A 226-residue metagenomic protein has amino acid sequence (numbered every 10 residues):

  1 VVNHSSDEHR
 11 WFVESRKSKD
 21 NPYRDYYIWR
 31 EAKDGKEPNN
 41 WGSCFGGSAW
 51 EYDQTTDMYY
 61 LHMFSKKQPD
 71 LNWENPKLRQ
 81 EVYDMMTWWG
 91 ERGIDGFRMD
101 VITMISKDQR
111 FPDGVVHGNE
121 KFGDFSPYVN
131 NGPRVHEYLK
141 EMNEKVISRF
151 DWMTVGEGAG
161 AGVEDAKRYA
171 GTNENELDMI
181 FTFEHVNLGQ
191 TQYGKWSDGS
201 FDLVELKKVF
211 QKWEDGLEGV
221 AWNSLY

Functional and structural regions predicted by a protein language model:
V1-T87, E91, M104-G162, T172: Acidic/aromatic-lined carbohydrate-recognition and catalytic surfaces of CAZymes acting on diverse glycans
R30-A32, D124-Y226: Glycan-recognition surfaces
F97-M99: Hydrophobic residues within beta-strands of alpha/beta enzymes
T103-M104, W213: Conserved nucleotide-binding/hydrolysis micro-motifs of P-loop NTPases
